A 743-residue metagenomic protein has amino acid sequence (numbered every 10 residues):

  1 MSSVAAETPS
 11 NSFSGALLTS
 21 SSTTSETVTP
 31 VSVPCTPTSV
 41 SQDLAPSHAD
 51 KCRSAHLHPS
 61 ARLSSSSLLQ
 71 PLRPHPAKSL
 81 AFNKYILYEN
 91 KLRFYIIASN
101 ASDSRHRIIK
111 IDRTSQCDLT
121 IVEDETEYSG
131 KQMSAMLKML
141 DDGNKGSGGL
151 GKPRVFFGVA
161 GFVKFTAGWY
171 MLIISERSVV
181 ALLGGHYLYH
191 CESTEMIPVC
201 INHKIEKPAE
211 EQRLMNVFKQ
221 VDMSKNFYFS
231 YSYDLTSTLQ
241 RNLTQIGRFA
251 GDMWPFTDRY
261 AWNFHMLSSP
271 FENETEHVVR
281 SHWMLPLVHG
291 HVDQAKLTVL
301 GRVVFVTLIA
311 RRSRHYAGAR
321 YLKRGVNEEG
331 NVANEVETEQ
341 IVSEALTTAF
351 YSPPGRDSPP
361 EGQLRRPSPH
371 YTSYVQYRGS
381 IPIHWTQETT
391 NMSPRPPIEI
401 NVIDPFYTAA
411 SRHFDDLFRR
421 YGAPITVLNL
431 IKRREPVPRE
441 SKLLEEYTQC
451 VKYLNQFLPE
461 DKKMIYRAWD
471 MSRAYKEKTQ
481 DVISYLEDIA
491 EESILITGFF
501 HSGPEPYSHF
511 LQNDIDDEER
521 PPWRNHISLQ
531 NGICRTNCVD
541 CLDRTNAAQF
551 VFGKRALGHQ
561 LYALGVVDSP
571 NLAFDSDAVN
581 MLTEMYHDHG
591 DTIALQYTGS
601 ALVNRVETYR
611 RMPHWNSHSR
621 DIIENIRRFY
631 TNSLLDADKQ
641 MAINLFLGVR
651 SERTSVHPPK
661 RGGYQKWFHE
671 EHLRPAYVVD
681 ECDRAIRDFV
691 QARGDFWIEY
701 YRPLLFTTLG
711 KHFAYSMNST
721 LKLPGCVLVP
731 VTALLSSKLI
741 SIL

Functional and structural regions predicted by a protein language model:
S2-I527, A556-L743: Phosphoinositide system proteins, centered on phosphoinositide phosphatases and their trafficking scaffolds
G532-V551: A phosphate-binding catalytic loop at a beta-strand-loop-alpha-helix junction that coordinates phosphoryl groups
